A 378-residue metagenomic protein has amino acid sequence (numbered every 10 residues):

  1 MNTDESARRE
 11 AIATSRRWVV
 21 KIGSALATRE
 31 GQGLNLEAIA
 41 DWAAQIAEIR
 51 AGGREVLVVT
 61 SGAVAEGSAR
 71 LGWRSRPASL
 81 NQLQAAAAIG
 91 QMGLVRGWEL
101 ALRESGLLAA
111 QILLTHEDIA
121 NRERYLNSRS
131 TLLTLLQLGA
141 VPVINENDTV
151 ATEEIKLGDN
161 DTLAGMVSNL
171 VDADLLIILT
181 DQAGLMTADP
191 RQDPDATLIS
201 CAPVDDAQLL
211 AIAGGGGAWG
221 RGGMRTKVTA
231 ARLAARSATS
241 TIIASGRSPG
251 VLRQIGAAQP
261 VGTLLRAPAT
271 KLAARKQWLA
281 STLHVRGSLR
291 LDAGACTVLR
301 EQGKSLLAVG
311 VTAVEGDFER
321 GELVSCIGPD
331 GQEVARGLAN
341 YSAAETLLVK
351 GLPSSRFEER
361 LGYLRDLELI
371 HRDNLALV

Functional and structural regions predicted by a protein language model:
N2-R76, L80-L108, I112-V378: C-terminal catalytic "cap/lid" subdomain
